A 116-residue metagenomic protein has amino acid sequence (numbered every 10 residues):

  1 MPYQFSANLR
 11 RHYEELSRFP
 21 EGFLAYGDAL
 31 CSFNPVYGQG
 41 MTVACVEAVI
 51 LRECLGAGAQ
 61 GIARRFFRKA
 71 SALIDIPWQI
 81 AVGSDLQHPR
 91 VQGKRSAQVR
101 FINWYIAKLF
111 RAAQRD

Functional and structural regions predicted by a protein language model:
M1-I50, C54-L73: FAD/FMN-dependent oxidoreductases across multiple families
I50-D116: C-terminal helical "tail/cap" subdomain of flavin- and related membrane-associated enzymes
